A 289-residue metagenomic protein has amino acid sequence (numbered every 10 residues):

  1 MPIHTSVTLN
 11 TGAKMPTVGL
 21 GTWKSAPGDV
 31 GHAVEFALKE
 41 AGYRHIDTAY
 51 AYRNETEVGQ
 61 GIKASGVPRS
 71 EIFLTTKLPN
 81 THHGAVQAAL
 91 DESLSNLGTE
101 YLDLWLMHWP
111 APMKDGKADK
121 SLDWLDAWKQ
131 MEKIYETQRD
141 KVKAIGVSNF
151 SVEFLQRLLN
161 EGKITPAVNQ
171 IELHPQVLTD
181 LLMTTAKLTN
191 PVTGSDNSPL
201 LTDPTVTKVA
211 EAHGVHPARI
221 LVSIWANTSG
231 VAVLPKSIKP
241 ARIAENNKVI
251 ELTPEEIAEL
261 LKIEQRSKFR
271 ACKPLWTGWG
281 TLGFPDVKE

Functional and structural regions predicted by a protein language model:
M1-I72, K133, V192, V287-E289: N-terminal binding-site loop/beta-alpha segment at the start of enzyme catalytic domains that lines or forms
H4, V34, E55-I62, L90-L94 (+4 more regions): Generic structural signal for well-ordered alpha-helices, preferentially at hydrophobic/aromatic core positions
S25-G28, D47-E57, P79-V86, M113 (+2 more regions): Acidic-and-aromatic substrate-binding clefts and catalytic sites of carbohydrate-active enzymes
A26-K39, H82-G98, E153-Q156: Short, acidic/polar
H45, Y101-L104, A144, V168: Residues at the N-termini of beta-strands
R69-H82, L104-P110, E172-L173: A short, structured active-site edge motif that brings together acidic residues
H83-W128: Glycine/small-residue-rich loop that forms an oxyanion/phosphate-binding "nest" at active or ligand-binding sites
P110-E289: Beta/alpha (TIM)-barrel catalytic core signal, keyed to glycine-rich beta->alpha loops juxtaposed to Asp/Glu that bind
